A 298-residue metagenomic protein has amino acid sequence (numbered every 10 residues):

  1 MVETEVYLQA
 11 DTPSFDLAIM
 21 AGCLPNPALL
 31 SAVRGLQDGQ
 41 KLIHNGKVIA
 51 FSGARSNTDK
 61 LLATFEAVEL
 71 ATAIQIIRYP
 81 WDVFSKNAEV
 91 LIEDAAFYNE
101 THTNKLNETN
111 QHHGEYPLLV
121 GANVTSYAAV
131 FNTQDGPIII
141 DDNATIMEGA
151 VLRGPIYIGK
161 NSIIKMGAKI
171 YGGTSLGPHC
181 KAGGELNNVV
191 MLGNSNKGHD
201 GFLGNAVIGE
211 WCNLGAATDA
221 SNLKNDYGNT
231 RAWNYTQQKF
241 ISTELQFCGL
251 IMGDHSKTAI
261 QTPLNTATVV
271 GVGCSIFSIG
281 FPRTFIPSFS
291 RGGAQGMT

Functional and structural regions predicted by a protein language model:
M1-P117, N123, S288-T298: Terminal amphipathic alpha-helical/low-complexity segments used for targeting or macromolecular assembly
E5-Y7, A150, E244: A generic local structural motif
T12-F15, Q37-D38, I146, M191 (+1 more regions): Short glycine/proline-enriched coil/turn segments at helix->beta-strand junctions
F15, A128, G273: Conserved beta-strand and immediately adjacent loop positions that scaffold enzyme active sites
T101-G209, K224-N225, I251, V269: Extended beta-solenoid/beta-helix repeat architectures
M166-G167, G173, H179-T298: Glycine-rich hexapeptide-repeat left-handed beta-helix
